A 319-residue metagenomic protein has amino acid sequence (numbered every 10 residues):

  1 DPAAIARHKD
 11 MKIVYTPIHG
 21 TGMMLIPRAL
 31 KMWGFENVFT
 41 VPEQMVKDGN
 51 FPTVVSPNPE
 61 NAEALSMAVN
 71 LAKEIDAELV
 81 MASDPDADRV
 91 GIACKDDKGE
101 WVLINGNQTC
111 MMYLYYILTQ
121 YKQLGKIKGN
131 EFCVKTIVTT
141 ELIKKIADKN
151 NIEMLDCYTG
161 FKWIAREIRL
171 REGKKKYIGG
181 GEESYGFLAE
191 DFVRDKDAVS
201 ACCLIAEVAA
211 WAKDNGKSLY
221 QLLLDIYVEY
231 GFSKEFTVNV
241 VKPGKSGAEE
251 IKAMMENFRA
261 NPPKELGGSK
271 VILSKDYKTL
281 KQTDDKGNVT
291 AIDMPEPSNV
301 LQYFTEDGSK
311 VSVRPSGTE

Functional and structural regions predicted by a protein language model:
D1, K12, I18-P27, V69 (+2 more regions): Domain-scale recognition of functional cores that engage charged ligands
D1-W33, N37-N50: Gly/Ser-rich phosphate-binding catalytic loop and adjacent alpha/beta segment that cradle a phosphoryl group at enzyme
G20-M24, A87-G91, I164, F187: Short glycine/serine/threonine-rich phosphate/pyrophosphate-binding segments that cradle anionic phosphate groups
K31-G91: N-terminal small/polar loop signature for handling phosphorylated ligands or for N-terminal nucleophile
E36-T40, E100-L118, S200-L204: Gly/Ser/Thr-rich active-site loops/lids in small-molecule metabolic enzymes that frequently grip phosphoryl groups
K73, A77-L79, E100-V102, Q120-P315: Phosphate-binding and adjacent anionic-ligand microenvironments
D88-G106, I143: Short Gly/Thr/Asp-enriched flexible loops that form oxyanion-binding sites at enzyme active sites
